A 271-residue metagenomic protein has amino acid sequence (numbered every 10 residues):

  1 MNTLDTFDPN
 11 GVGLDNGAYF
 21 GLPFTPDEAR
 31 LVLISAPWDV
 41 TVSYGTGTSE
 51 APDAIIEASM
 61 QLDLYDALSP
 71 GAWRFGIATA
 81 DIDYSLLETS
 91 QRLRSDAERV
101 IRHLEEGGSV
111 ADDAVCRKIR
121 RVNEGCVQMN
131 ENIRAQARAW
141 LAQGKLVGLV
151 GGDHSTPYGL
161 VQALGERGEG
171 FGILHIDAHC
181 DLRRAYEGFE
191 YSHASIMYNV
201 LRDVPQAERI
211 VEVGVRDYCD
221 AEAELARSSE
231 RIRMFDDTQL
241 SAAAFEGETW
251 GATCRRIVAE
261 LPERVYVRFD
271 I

Functional and structural regions predicted by a protein language model:
N2-I271: Conserved alpha-helical scaffold segments that buttress catalytic/binding sites
